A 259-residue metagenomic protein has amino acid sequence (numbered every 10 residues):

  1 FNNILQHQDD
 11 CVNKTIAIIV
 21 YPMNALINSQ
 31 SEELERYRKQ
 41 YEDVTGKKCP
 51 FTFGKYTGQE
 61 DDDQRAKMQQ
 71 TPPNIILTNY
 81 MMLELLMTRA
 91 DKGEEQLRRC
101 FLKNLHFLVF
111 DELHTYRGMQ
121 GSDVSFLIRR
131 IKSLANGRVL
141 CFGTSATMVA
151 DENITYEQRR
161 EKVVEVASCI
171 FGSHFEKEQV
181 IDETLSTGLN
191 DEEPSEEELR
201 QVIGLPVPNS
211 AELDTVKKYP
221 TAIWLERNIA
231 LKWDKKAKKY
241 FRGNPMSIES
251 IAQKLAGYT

Functional and structural regions predicted by a protein language model:
F1-I16, E32-R38, G54-E60, Q70-P72 (+4 more regions): Helicase motor interdomain insertion/brace
T15-M23: Conserved RecA-like ASCE P-loop NTPase motor core of nucleic-acid helicases/translocases
M23, Y80, A146: Residues immediately flanking
I27, L83-L86, T115-M119, A150-D151: Catalytic P-loop NTPase motifs of RecA-like helicase/translocase cores
Q30-S31, M87-A90: Short, flexible helix/strand-to-coil boundary loops that buttress conserved ligand/catalytic motifs in alpha/beta
K39-T88: Inter-Walker segment of RecA-like/P-loop motor cores
Y80, L105, E112-Y116: Conserved Walker B
